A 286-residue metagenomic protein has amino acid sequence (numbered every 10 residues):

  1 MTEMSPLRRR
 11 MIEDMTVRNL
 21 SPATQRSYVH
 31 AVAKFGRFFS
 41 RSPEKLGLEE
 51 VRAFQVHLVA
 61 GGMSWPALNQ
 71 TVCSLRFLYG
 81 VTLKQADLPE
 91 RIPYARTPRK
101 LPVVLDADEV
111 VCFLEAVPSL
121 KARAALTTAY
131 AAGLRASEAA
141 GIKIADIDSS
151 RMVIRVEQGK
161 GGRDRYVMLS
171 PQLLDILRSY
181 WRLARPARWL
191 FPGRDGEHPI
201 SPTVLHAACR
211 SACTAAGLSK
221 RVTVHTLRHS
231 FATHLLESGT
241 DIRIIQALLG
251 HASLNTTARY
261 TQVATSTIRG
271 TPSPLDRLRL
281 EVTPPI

Functional and structural regions predicted by a protein language model:
M1-I286: Conserved catalytic core of the tyrosine transesterase superfamily
